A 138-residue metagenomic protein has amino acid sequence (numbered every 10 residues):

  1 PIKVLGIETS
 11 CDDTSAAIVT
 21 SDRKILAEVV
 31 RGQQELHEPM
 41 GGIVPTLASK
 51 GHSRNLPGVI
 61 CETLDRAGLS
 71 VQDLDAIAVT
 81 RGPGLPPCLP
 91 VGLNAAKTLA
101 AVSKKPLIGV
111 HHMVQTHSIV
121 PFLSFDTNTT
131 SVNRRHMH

Functional and structural regions predicted by a protein language model:
P1-H138: Short acidic/glycine-rich loops and adjacent helix/strand connectors that line catalytic pockets where negatively
